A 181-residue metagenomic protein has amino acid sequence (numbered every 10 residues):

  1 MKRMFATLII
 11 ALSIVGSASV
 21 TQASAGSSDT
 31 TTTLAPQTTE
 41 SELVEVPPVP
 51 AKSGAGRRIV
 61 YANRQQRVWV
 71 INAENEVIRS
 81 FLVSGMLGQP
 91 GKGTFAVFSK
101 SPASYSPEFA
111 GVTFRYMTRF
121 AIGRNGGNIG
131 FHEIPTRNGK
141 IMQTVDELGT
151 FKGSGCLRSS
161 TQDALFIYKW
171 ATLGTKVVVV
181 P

Functional and structural regions predicted by a protein language model:
M1-A25: Secretory targeting and sorting signals
M1-M4, I9, A35, T39-S41 (+5 more regions): Contiguous hydrophobic segments
K2, K52-G54, K92, S101-P181: Exported/periplasmic cell-wall-interacting domains
G16, V20-Y105, K176, V180-P181: Intrinsically disordered, low-complexity, Pro/Ser/Thr/Asn/Gly/Ala-rich spacer/linker segments adjacent to signal
